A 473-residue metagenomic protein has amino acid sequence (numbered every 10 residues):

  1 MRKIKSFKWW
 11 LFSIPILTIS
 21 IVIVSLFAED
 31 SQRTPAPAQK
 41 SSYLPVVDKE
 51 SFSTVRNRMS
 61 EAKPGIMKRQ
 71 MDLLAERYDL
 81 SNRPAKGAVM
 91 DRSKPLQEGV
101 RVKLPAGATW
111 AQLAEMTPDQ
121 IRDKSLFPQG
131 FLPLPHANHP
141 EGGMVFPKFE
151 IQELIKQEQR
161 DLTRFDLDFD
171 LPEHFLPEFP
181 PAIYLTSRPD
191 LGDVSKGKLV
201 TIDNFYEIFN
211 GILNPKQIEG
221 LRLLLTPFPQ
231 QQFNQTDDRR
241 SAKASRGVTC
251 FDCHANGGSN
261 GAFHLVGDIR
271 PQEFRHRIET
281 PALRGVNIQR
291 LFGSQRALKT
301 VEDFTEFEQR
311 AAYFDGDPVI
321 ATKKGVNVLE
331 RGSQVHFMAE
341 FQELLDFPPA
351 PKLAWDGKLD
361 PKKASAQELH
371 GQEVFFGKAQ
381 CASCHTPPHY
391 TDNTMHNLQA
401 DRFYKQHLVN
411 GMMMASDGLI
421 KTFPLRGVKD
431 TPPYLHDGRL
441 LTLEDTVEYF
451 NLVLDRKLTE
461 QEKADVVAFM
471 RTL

Functional and structural regions predicted by a protein language model:
R2-P15: N-terminal Sec-pathway targeting helices
S6, S25-L26: Intrinsic disorder/low-complexity segments, especially N-terminal tails and targeting/processing regions
S13-I23: Bacterial N-terminal signal peptides
L26-L473: Periplasmic c-type cytochrome electron-transfer domains
